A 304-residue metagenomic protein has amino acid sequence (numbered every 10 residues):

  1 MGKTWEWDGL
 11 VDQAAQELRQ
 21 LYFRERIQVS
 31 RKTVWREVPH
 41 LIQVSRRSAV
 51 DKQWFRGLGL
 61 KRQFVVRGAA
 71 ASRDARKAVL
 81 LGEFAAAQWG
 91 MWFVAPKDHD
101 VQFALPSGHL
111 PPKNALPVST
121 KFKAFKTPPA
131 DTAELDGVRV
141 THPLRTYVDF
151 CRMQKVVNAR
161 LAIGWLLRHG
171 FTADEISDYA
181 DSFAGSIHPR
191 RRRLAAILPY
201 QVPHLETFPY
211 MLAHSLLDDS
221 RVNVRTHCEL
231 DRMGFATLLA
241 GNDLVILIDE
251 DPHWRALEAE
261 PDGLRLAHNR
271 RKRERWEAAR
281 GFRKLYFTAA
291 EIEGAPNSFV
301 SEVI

Functional and structural regions predicted by a protein language model:
M1-I187: Short gly/ser-rich loop at a beta-strand->alpha-helix junction or flexible surface loop bordering the NTP-binding
G9-Q13, Q20-R26, L167-I304: Surface segments flanking catalytic/ligand-binding clefts of nucleic-acid enzymes
